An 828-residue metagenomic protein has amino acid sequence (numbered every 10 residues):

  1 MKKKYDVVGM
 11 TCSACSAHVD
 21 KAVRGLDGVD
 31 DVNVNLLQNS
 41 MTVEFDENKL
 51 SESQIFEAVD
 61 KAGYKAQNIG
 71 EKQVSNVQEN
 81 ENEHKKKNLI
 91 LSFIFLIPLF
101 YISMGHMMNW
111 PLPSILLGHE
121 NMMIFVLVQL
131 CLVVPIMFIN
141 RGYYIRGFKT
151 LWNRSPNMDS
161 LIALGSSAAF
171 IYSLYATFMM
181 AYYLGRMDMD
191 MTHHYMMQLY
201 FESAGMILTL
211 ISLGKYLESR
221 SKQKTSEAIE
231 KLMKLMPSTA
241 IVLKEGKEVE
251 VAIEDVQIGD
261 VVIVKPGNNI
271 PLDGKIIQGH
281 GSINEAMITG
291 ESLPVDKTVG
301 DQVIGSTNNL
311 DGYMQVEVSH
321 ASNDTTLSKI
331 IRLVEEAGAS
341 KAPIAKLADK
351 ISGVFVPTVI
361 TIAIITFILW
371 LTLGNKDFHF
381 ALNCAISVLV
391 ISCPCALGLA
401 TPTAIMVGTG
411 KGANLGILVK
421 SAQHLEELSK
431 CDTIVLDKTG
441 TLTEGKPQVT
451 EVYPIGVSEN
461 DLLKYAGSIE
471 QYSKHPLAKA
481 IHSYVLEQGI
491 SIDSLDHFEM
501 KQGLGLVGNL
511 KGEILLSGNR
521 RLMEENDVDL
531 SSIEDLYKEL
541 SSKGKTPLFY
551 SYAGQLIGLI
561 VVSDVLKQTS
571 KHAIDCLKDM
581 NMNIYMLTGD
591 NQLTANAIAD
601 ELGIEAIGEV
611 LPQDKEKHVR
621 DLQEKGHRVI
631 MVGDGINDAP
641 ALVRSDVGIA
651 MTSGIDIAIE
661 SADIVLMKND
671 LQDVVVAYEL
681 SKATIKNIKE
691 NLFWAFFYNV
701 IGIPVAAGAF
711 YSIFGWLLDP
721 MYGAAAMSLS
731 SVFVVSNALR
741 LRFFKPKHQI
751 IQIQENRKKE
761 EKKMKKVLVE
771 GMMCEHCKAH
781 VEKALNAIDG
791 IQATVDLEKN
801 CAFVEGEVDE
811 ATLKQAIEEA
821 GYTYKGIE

Functional and structural regions predicted by a protein language model:
M1-V126, I136, K222, K247-E248 (+3 more regions): Flexible metal-binding regulatory segments at protein termini and peripheral loops
A17, L510-G512, T546, Y552-E690: Conserved ATP-binding TGD loop and adjacent catalytic N/P-domain core of P-type ATPases
L26-F45, K49, S53, Q198-F201 (+4 more regions): Conserved cytosolic catalytic loops of P-type ATPases
Q54-S75, L127, V133-T239, L243-E245 (+5 more regions): Actuator/coupling domain of P-type ATPases
I90-P98, K346-N375, C384, V388-C393 (+2 more regions): Bilayer-spanning, highly hydrophobic alpha-helical transmembrane segments
M108-E120, W152, I171, K411 (+8 more regions): Membrane-embedded alpha-helical bundles of multi-pass transporters
P156-G165, A228-L243, A413-V435, Q752-K763: Membrane-cytosol interface motif
V449, Y453-M582, Q592, I604-V619: P-type ATPase nucleotide-binding
